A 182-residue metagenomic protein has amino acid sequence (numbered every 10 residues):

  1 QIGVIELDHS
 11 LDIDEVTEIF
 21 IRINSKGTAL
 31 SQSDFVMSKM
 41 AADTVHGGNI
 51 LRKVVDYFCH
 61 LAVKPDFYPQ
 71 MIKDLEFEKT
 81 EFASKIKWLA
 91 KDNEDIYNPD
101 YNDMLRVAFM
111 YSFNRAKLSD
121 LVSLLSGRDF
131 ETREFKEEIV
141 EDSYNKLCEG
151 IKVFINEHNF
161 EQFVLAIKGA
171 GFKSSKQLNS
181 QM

Functional and structural regions predicted by a protein language model:
Q1-D103, V107, R115, L165: Basic- and aromatic-enriched surface patches that contact anionic nucleotides/nucleic acids
T80-M182: A cross-family structural signal marking well-folded subdomains
